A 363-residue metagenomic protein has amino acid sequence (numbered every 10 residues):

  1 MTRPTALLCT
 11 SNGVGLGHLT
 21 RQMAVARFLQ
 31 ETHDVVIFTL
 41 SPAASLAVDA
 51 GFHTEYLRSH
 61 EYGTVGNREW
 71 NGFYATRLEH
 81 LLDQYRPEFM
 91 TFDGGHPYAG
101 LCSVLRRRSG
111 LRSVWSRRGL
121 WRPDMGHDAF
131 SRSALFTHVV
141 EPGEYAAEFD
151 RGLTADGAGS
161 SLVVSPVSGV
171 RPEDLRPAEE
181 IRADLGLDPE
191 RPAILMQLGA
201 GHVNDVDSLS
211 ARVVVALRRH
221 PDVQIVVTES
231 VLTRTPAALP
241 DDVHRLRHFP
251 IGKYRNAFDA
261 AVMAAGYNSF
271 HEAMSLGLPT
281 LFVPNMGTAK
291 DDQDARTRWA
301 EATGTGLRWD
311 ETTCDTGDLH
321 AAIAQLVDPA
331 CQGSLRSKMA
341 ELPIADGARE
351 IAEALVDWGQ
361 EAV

Functional and structural regions predicted by a protein language model:
T2-V14, F28-L81, D310: Conserved nucleotide-sugar phosphate-binding/catalytic loop shared by glycosyltransferases and other
T39-A44, E144-E148, T228-T235: Short, polar loop motifs at secondary-structure junctions
E79-P97: Short N-terminal targeting/anchoring amphipathic segment
R117-R118, R122-M125, R132-L198: A nucleotide-sugar donor-handling region in carbohydrate enzymes
R176-A260: Donor-nucleotide binding loops and adjacent catalytic segments primarily of GT-B fold Leloir glycosyltransferases
H248-D294: A donor-sugar binding/catalytic signature common to diverse glycosyltransferases and related nucleotide-sugar
T288-A322: Change "using UDP/GDP/dTDP sugars" to "using nucleotide sugars
L307, T316-A340, E361-V363: Conserved donor-nucleotide binding/catalytic region of nucleotide-linked donor-dependent transferases
